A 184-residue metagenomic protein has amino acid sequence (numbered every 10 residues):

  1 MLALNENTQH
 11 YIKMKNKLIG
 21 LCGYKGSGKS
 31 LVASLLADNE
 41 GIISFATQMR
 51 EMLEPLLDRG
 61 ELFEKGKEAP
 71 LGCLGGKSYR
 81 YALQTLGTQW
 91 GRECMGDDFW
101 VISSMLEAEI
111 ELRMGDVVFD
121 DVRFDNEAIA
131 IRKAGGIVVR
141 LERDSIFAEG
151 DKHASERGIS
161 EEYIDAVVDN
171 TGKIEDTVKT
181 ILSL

Functional and structural regions predicted by a protein language model:
L2-L18: Extreme N-terminal, non-catalytic leader segments that precede Walker-type/kinase nucleotide-binding cores
L21: Hydrophobic anchor at the beta1->P-loop junction of P-loop NTPases
Y24: P-loop (Walker A) phosphate-binding loop of NTP-binding proteins
K29: Conserved lysine of the Walker
V32: Hydrophobic positions on the alpha1 helix immediately C-terminal to the Walker A/P-loop
D38-I43: Post-Walker A helix-loop "phosphate-sensing" segment adjacent to the P-loop in P-loop NTPases
T47-M114: ATP-dependent small-molecule kinase phosphotransfer cores that center on conserved nucleotide phosphate-binding segments
N126-L184: Small-molecule kinase domains that catalyze NTP-dependent phosphoryl transfer to phosphate-bearing small molecules
